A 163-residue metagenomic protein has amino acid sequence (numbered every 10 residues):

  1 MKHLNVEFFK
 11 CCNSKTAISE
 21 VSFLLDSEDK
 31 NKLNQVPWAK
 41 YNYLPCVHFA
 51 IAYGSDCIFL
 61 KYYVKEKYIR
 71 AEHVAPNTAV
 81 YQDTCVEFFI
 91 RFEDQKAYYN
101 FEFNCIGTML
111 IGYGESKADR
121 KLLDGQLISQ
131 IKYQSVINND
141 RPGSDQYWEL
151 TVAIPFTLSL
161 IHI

Functional and structural regions predicted by a protein language model:
M1-I161: Structural preference for beta-rich elements and adjacent junctions enriched in aromatics
